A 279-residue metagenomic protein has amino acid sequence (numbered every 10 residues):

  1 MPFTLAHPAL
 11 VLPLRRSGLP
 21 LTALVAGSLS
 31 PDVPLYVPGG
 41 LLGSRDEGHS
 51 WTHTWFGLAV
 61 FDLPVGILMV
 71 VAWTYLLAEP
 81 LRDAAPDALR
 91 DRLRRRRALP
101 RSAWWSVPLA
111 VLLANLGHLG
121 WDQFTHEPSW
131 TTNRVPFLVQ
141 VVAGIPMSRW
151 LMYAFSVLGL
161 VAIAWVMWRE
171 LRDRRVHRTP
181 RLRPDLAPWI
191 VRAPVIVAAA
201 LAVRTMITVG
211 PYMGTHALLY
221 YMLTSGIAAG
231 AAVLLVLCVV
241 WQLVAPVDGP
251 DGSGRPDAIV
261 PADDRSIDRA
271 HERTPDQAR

Functional and structural regions predicted by a protein language model:
M1-R279: N-terminal membrane-targeting hydrophobic helices
